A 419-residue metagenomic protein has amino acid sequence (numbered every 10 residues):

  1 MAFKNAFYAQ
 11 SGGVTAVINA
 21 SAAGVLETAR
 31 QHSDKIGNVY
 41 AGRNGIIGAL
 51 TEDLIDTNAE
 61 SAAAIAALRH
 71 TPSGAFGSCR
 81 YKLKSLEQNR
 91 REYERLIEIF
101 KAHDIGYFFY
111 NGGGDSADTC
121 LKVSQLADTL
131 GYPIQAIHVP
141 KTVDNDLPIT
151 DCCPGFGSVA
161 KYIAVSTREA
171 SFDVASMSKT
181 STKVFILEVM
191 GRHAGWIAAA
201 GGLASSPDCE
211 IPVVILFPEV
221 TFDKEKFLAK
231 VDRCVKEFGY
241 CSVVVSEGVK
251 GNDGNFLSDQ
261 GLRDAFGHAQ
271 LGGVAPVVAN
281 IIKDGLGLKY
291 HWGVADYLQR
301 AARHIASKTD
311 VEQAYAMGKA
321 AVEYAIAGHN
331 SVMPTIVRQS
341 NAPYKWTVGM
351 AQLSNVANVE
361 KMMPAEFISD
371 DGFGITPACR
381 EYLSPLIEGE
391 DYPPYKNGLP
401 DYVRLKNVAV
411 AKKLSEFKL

Functional and structural regions predicted by a protein language model:
M1-D53: N-terminal phosphate-binding or glycine-rich loops at protein starts, especially the Walker A/P-loop of NTPases
A2-A9, L68-K82, K141-D151, T182 (+1 more regions): Gly-rich Lys/Arg/Thr-decorated short loops/hinges at beta-loop-alpha junctions or inter-strand turns that position
S11-G13, G42-I47, R80-Y81, G113-G114 (+5 more regions): Short, ordered loop/turn segments at secondary-structure junctions
T15-V25, A49-L50, R91-E94, G114-K122 (+5 more regions): Short glycine/serine/threonine-rich phosphate/pyrophosphate-binding segments that cradle anionic phosphate groups
E52-G106, D115-S116, V143, R168: Glycine-rich oxoanion-binding loops at beta->alpha junctions
I99, Y107-G112, C120-L130, I137 (+1 more regions): Accessory alpha-helical/coil subdomains and C-terminal extensions that flank or cap enzyme catalytic cores
F256-L419: C-terminal non-catalytic interaction/assembly regions of soluble proteins
